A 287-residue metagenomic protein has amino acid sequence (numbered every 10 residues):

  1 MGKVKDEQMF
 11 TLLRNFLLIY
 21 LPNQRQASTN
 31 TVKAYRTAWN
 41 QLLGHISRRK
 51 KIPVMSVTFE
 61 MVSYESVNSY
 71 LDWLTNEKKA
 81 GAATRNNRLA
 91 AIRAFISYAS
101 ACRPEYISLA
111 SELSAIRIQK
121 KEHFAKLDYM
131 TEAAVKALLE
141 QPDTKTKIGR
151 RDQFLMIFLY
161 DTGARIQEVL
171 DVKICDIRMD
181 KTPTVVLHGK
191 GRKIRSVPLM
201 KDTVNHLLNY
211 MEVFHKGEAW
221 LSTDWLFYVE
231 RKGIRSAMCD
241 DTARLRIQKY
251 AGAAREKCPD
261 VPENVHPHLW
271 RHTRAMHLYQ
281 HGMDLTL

Functional and structural regions predicted by a protein language model:
M1-L287: Conserved catalytic core of the tyrosine transesterase superfamily
